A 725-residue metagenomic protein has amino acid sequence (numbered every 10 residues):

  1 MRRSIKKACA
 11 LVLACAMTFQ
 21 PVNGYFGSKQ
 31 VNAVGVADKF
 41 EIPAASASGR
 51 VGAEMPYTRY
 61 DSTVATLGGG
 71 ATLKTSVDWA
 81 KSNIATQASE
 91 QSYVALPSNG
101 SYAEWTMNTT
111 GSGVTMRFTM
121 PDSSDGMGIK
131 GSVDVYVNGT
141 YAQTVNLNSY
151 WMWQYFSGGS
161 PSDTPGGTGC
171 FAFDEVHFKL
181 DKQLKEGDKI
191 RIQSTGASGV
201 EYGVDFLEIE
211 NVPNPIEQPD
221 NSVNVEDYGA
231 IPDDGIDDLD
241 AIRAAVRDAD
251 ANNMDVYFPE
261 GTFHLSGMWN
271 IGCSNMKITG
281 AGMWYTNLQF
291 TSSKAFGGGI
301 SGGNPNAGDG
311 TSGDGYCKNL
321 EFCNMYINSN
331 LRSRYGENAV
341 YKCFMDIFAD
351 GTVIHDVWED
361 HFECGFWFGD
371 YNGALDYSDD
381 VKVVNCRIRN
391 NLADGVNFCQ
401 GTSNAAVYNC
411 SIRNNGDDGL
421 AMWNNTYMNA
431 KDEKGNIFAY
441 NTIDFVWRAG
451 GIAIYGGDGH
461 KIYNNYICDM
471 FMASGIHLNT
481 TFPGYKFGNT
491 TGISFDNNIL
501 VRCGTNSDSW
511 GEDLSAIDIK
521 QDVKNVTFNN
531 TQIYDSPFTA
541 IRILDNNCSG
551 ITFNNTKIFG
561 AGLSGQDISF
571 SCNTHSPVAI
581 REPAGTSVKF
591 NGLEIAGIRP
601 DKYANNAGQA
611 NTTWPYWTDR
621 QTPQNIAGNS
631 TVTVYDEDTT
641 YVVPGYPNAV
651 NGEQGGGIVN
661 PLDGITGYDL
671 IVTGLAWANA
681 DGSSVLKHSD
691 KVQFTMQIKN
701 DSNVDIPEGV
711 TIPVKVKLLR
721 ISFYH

Functional and structural regions predicted by a protein language model:
F19-A37: Sec-dependent signal peptide cleavage junction
G35-Q218, D496: Extracytoplasmic
M120, R243, D250-K277, A281-K294 (+1 more regions): N-terminal extracellular ligand-recognition/capping segment immediately after the signal peptide
K130, Y202, S536, D705-G709: Short acidic/proline- and small/hydrophobic-mixed sequence motifs that coincide with surface turns and coil-to-beta
D220-S222, D227-A241, M276-Y335, T505: Right-handed parallel beta-helix/beta-spiral solenoid domain characteristic of secreted/periplasmic
M254, S266-M268, M283, N287-S293 (+11 more regions): Short glycine/acidic-rich loop motifs that flank beta-strands on beta-rich extracellular proteins
N275, T279-W284, K318-S329, D350-E363 (+10 more regions): Right-handed parallel beta-helix
P647, G652-H725: Extracellular/luminal regions of secreted and cell-surface proteins that mediate adhesion/ECM remodeling
